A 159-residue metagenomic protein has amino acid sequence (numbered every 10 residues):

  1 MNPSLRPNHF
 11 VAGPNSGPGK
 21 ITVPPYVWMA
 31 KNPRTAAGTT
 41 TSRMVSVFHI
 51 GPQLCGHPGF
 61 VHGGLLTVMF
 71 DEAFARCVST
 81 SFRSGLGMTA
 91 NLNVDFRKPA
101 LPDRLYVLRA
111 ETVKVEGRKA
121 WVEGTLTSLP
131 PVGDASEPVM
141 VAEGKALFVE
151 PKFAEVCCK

Functional and structural regions predicted by a protein language model:
M1-P52: Non-catalytic linker/capping segments at the edges of enzyme domains
N2, A100-P102, V113-K159: HotDog/MaoC-like acyl-thioester-processing domains
W28-N32, R97, E111-V115: Short beta-strand micro-motifs enriched in acidic
T41-R43, V61-S84: Active-site helix/loop of acyl-thioester processing domains in fatty-acid/polyketide metabolism, spanning hotdog-fold
M44, M88-A90, Y106, A120 (+1 more regions): Hydrophobic core residues within well-ordered beta-strands of beta-rich domains
I50-L65: Short histidine-centered catalytic/ligand-binding loop motif
F70, L92, L108-A110, V122-G124 (+1 more regions): Structural signal for hydrophobic/aromatic residues that build the beta-strand cores of folded beta-sheet domains
A73-V107: Hydrophobic beta-strand-centered segment that forms part of the acyl-chain substrate-binding groove
